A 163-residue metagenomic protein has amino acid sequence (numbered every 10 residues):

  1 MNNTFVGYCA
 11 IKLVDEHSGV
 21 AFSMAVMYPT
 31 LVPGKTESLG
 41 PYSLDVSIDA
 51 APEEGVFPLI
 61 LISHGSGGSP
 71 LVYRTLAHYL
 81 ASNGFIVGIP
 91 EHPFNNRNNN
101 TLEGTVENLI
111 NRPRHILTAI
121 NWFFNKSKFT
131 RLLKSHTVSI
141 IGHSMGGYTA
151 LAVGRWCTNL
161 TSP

Functional and structural regions predicted by a protein language model:
M1-C9, L13-F22, T75, F94 (+3 more regions): Metal-centered catalytic cores of metalloenzymes
M1-L61, S82-N83: Domain-level recognition of soluble alpha/beta enzyme cores, biased toward histidine phosphatases/phosphomutases
V26, L80, I116, V138: Divalent metal-coordination and catalytic microenvironments
I48-F57, I62, G67-F94: Short amphipathic alpha-helix adjacent to the substrate-entry channel of hydrolases
H64, G142-G147: Conserved alpha/beta-hydrolase "nucleophile elbow" surrounding the catalytic nucleophile
G67-Y79, N96-L117: Catalytic nucleophile-loop/oxyanion-hole region of alpha/beta-hydrolase and closely related hydrolase-like folds
G104-H136, Y148-G154: Alpha/beta-hydrolase active-site loop
V153-P163: Conserved hydrolase catalytic core segment
